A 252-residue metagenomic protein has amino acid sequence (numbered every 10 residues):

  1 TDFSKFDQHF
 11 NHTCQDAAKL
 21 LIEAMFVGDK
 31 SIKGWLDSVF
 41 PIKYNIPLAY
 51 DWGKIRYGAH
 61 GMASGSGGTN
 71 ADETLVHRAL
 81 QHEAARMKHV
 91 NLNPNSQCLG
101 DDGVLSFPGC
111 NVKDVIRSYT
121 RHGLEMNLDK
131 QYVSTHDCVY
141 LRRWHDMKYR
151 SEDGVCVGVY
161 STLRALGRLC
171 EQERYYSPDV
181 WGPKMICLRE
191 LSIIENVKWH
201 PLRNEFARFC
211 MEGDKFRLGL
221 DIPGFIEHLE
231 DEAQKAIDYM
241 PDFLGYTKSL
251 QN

Functional and structural regions predicted by a protein language model:
T1-N252: Core nucleotidyl-transferase/polymerase catalytic module
